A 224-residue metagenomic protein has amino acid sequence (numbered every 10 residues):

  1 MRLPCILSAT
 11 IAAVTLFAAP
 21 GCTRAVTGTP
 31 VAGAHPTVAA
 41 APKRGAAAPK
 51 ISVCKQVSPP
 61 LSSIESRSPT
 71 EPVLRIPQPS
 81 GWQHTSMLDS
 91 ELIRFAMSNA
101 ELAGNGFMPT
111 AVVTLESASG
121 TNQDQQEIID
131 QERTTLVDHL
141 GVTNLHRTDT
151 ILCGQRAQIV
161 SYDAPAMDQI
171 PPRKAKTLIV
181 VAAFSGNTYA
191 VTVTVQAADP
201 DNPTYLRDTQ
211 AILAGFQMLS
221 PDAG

Functional and structural regions predicted by a protein language model:
R2-F95, Q196-G224: N-terminal targeting sequences that direct proteins away from the cytosol to non-cytosolic compartments
E71, G106-T110, Q155-A157, T188: Extracytoplasmic
S98-E127: A short acidic-to-branched-hydrophobic micro-motif
L102-G106, V181-N187: Short glycine/proline-enriched loop/turn "hinge" motifs that connect secondary-structure elements and lie
A111, T188-A198: Short, well-ordered beta-strand elements
E116, E132, T194-P200: Short, solvent-exposed aromatic-acidic interface loops
S119-G120, P165-M167, A197-D201: Solvent-exposed loop/turn segments at secondary-structure junctions within structured extracellular/periplasmic domains
I129-A182: Signature of long, low-cysteine stretches enriched in small and polar/charged residues
